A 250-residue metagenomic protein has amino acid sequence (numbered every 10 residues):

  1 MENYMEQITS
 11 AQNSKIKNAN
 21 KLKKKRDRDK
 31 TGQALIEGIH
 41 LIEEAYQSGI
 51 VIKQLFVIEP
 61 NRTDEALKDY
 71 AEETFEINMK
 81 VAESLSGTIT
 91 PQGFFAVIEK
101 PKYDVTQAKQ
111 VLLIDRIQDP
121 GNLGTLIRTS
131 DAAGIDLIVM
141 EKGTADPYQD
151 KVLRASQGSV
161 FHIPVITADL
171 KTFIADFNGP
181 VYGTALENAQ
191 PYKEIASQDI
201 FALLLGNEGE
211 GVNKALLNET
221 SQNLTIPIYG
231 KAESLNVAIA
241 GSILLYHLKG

Functional and structural regions predicted by a protein language model:
M1-P60, T144-A145: Boundary-proximal intrinsically disordered activation/regulatory segments immediately upstream of a helical core
Q7-S10, F75-N78, I163-K171: Short acidic-hydrophobic, aromatic-tinged amphipathic segments that line or gate anion-handling sites
G38, Q118-T125, L235-A238: Amphipathic alpha-helical repeat scaffolds
Q47, V97-E99, V105-N188: RNA substrate-binding interface of SAM-dependent RNA methyltransferases
K68-I77, K109, P180-V181, I195-A202 (+1 more regions): Active-site regions of enzymes building and remodeling cell-envelope glycoconjugates
T74-E99: Glycine/small-residue-rich loop that forms an oxyanion/phosphate-binding "nest" at active or ligand-binding sites
A132-A133, T144, Q149-F161, K214-G250: Structured adenosyl-cofactor binding patch, chiefly the S-adenosyl-L-methionine
T184-A232: Active-site/ligand-binding-proximal alpha/beta "capping" segment
